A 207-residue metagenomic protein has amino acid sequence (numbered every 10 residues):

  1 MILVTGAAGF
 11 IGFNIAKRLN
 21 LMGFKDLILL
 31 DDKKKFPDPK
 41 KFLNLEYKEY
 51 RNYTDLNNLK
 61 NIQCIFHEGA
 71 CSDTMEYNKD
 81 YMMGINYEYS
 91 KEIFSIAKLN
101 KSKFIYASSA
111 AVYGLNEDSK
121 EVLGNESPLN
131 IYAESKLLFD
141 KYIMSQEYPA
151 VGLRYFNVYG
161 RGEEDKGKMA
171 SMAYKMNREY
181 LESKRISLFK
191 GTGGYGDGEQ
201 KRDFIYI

Functional and structural regions predicted by a protein language model:
M1, K25-L27, K103, P149: Residues at the starts of beta-strands that form the adenosine-phosphate
I2-M22: N-terminal Rossmann NAD(P)H-binding glycine-rich loop of SDR-like oxidoreductase domains
T5, L30, I65-G69, F104-A110 (+1 more regions): SDR active-site strand-loop-helix element
L29-Y50: Glycine-rich phosphate-binding loop and adjoining beta1-alpha1-beta2 segment of Rossmann-like nucleotide-binding folds
D55-I85: NAD(P)H-binding glycine-rich loop region in Rossmannoid oxidoreductase-like domains and their noncatalytic homologs
G84, E88-K91, L99, K103 (+3 more regions): Catalytic helix-loop patch of NAD(P)-dependent Rossmann-fold dehydrogenases
K141-I207: NAD(P)-dependent short-chain dehydrogenase/reductase
